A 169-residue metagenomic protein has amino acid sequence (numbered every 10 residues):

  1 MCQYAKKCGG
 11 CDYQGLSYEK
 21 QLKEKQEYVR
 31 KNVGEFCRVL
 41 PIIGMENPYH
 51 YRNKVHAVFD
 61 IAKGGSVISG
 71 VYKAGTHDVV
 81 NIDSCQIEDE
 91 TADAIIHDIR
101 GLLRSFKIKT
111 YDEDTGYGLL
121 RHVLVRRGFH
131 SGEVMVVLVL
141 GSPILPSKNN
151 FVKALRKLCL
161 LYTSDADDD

Functional and structural regions predicted by a protein language model:
M1-D165: Accessory RNA-recognition modules of RNA-modification enzymes
